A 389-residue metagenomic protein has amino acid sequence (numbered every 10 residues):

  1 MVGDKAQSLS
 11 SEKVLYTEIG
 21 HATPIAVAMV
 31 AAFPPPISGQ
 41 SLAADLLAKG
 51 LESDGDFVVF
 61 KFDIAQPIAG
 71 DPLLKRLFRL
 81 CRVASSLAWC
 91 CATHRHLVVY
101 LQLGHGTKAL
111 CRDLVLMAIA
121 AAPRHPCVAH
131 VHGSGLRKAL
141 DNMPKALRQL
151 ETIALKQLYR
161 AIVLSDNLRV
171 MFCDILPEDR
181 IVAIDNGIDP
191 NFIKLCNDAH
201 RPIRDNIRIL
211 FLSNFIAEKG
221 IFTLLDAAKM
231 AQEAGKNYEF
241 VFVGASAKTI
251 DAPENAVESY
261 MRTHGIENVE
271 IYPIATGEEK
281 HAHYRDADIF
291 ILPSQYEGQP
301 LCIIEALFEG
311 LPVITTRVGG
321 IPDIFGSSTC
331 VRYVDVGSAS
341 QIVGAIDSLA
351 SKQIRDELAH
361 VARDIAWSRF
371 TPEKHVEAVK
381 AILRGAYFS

Functional and structural regions predicted by a protein language model:
A28, H200-K229, F240-V243: Conserved donor-binding/catalytic core segment of Leloir-type glycosyltransferases
L150-L195, R204: Donor nucleotide-sugar binding/catalytic pocket of nucleotide-sugar-dependent glycosyltransferases
E239-E267, E278-E279: Short, structured helix-loop element that forms part of the nucleotide-activated donor/catalytic region
I274, A282-A287: Short alpha-helical donor nucleotide-sugar binding micro-motif in glycosyltransferases
Q295: Aromatic "clamp/platform" in nucleotide-sugar-dependent glycosyltransferases that forms part of the donor/acceptor
P312-T315: Short hydrophobic beta-strand element within catalytic cores of glycosyltransferases and related nucleotide-activated
S327, V331-A339, S348-Q353: Conserved acidic donor-binding segment of nucleotide-sugar-dependent glycosyltransferases
I354-R369: A short, well-ordered alpha-helix in the C-terminal region of glycosyltransferases
